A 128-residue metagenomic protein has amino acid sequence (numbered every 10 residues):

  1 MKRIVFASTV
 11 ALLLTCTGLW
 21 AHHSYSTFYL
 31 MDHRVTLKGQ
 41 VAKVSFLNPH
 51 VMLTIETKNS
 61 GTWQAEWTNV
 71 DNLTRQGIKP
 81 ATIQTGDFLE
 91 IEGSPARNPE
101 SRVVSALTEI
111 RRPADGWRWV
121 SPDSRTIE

Functional and structural regions predicted by a protein language model:
M1-I4: Positively charged n-region of N-terminal signal peptides that target proteins for export
A7-G18: Bacterial N-terminal signal peptides
W20-V35: Short boundary/loop segments of OB/S1/cold-shock single-stranded nucleic-acid-binding domains
G39-V41: Conserved hydrophobic positions within beta-strands
L47-E56: Short aromatic-glycine-enriched beta-strand elements
N59-V70: A short macromolecule-binding patch
R75-I91: Short nucleic-acid-contacting surface segments enriched for D/E, G, S/T with interspersed K/R
A96-S124: OB-fold/S1-family single-stranded nucleic acid-binding modules
